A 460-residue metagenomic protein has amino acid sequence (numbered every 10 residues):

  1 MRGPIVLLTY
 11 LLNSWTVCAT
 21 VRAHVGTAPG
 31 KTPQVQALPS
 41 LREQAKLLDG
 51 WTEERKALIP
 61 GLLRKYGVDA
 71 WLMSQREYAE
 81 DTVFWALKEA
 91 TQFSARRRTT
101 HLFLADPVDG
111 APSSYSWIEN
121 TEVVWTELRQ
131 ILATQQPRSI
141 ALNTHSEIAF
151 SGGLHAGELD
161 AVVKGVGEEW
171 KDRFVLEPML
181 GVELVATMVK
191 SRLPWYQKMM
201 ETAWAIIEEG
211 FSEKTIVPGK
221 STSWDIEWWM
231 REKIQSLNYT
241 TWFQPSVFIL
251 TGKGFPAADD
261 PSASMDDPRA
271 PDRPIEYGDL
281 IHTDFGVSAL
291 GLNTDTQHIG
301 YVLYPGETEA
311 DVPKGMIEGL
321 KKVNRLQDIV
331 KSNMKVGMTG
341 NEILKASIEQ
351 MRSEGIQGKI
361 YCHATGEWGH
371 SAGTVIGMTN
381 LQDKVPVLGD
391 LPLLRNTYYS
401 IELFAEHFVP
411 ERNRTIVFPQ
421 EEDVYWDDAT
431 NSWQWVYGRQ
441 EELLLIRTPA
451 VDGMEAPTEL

Functional and structural regions predicted by a protein language model:
M1-T20: Fungal secretory targeting signals
T20-L460: Active-site neighborhoods and metal-handling regions in enzymes and metal-associated proteins
